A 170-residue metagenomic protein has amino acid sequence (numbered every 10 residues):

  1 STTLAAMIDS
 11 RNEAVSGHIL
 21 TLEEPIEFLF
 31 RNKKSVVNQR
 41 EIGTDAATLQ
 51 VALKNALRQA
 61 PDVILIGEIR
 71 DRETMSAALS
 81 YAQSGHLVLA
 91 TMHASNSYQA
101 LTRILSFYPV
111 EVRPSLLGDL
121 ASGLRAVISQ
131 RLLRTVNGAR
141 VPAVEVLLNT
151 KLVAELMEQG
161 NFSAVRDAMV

Functional and structural regions predicted by a protein language model:
S1-V170: Short, flexible helix-loop junctions that flank or precede catalytic/ligand sites
